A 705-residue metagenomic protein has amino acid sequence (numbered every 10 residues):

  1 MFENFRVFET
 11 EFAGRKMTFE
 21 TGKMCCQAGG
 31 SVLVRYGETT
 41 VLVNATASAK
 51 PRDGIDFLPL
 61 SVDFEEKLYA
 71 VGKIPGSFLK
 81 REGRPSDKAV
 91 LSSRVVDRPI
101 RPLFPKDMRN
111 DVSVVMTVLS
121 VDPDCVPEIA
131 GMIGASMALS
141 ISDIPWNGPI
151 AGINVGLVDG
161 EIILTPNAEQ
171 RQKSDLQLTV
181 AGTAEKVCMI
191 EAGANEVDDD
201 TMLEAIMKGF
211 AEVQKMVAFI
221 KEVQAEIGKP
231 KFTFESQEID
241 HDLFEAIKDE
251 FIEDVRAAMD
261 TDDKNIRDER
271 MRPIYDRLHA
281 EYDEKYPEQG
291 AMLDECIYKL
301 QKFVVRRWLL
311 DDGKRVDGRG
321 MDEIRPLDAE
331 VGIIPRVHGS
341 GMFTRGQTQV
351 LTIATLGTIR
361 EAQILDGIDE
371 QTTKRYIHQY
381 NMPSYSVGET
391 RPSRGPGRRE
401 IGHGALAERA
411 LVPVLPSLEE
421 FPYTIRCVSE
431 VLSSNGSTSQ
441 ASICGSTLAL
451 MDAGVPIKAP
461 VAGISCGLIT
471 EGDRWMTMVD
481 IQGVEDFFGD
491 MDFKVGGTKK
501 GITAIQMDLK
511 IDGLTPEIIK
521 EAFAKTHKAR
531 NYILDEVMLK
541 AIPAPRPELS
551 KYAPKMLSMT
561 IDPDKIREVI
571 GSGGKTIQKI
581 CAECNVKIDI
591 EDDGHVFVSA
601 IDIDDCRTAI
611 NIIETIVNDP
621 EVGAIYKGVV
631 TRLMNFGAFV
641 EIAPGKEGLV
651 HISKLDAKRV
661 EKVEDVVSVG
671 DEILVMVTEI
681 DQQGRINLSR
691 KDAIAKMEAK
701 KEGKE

Functional and structural regions predicted by a protein language model:
M1-E235: Long, basic N-terminal domains or extensions that often function in RNA/ssDNA interaction or organelle/cellular
M1-S48, D56, T233-E370, P554-E568 (+2 more regions): Extended amphipathic alpha-helical scaffolds
A28-S113, V118-S120, C125, E191 (+4 more regions): Glycine-rich, flexible beta-strand/loop modules in the N-terminal catalytic cores of phosphate-handling
G30-V32, C125-D143, V331-A354, N435-V455 (+1 more regions): Conserved phosphate/anionic-ligand binding catalytic regions in large, soluble enzymes, centered on
R98-K106, I141, I333, T358 (+12 more regions): Conserved helix-loop functional segments at active or binding sites
K106-V112, N147-P149, M216-F234, N265-I266 (+6 more regions): Flexible, glycine/charged-enriched surface loops at secondary-structure junctions
D143-M259, L450-P547: Mobile "lid/hinge" segments at catalytic clefts and subdomain interfaces of large enzymes
Y552-S558, P563-E705: Single-stranded RNA-binding regions, centering on S1/OB-family and related RNA-binding modules
